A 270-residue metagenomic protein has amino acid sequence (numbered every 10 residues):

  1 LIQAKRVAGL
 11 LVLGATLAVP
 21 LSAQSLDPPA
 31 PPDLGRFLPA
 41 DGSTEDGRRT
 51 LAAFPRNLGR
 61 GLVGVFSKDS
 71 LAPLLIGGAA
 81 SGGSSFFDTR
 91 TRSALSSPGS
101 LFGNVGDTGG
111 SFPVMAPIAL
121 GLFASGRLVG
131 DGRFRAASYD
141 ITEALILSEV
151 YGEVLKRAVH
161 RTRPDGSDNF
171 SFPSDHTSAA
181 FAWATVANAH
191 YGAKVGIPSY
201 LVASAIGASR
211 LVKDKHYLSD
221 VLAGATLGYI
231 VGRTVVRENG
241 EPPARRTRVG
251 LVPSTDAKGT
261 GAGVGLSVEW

Functional and structural regions predicted by a protein language model:
L1-G14, V19-L74, D107-M115, L128-W270: Replace "edges of transmembrane helices
P73-S81: Alpha-helical transmembrane segments
A80, F123-G126, A187-N188: Well-ordered alpha-helical scaffold segments within catalytic/enzyme domains
A80-R90: Alpha-helical transmembrane segments of multi-pass membrane proteins
T91-P98: Membrane-interface helix termini and inter-helical loops of multi-pass transporters
G99-V105: Active-site-surrounding "flap" and adjacent substrate/cofactor-binding loops of secreted or lumenal enzymes, prototyped
M115-L122: Hydrophobic cores of alpha-helical transmembrane segments in multi-pass inner/ER membrane proteins, independent
